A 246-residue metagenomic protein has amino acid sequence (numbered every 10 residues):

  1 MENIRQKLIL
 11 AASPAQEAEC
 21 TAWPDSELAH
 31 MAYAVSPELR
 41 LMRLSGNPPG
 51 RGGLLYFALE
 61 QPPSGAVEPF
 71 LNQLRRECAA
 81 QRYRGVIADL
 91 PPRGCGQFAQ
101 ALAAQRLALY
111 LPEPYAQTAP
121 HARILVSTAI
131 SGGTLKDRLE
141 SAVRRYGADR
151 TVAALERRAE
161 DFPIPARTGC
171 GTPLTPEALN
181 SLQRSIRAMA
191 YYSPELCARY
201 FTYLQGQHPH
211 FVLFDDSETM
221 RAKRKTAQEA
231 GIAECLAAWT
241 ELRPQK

Functional and structural regions predicted by a protein language model:
M1-T134: Chitinase-like catalytic core of GlcNAc-active glycosidases
L44-S45, L74-R75, R138-T151, R224: Short amphipathic alpha-helices and their capping/turn segments at secondary-structure boundaries
V86-D89, A108-E113, R150-E156, C235-A238: A structural signal for short, well-ordered beta-strand segments and their strand-loop junctions that often border
C95-L109, Y191-Y200, R243-K246: Short acidic, glycine/proline-enriched helix-loop-strand junctions
Q100, L107-L109, L139-I164: Active-site region of glycoside hydrolase catalytic domains
R150-K223: Glycan-binding loop/region signatures in secreted carbohydrate-active enzymes
K223-K246: Acidic/aromatic/glycine-rich contiguous surface patches that form carbohydrate-binding/processing clefts and analogous
